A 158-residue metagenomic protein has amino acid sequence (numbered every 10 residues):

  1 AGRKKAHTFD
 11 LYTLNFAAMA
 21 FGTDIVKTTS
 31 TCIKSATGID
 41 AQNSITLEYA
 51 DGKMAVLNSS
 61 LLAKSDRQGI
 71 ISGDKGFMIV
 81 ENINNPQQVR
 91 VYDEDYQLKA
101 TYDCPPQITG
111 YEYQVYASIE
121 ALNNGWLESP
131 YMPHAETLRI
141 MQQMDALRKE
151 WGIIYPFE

Functional and structural regions predicted by a protein language model:
T8-P86, A117-N124: Contiguous beta-strand/loop segments that form the cofactor/metal-binding neighborhood of enzyme cores
F9, G110, E136: Soluble or luminal CAZymes and related metallo-dependent hydrolases
A50, A117-E158: C-terminal helix-rich "cap/oligomerization" subdomain common to oxidoreductases
S65-I70, R90-D93, E112: A short, polar/proline- and glycine-enriched secondary-structure boundary/capping micro-motif
C104-Y116, M132: Active-site loop of classical SDR/Rossmann-like NAD(P)-dependent oxidoreductases, centered on the catalytic Tyr-X3-Lys
